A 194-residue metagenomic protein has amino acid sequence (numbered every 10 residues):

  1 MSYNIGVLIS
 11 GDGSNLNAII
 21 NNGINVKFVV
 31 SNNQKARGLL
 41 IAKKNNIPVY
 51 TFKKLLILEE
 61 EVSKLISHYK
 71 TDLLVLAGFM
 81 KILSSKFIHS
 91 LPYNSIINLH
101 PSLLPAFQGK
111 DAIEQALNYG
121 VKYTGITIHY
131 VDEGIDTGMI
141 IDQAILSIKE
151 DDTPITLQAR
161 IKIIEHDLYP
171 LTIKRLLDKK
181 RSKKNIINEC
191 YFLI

Functional and structural regions predicted by a protein language model:
M1-I194: One-carbon transfer enzymes
